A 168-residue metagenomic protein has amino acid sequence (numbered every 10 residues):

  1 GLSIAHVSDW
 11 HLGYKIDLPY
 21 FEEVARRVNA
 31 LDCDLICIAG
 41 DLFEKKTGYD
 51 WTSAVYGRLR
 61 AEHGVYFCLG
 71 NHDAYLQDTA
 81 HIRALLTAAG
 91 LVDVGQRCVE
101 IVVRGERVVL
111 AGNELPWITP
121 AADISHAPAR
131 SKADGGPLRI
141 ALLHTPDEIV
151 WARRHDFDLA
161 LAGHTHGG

Functional and structural regions predicted by a protein language model:
L2-G168: Soluble catalytic domains of enzymes that build or remodel membrane lipids, polysaccharides, and related
